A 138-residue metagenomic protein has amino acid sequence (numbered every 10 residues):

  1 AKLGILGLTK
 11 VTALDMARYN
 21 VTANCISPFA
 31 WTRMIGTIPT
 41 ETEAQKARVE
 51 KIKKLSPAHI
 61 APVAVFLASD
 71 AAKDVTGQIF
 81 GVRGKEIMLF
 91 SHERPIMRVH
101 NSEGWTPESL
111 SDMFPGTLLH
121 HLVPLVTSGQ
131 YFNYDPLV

Functional and structural regions predicted by a protein language model:
A1, I38-E43, P95-R98: Short secondary-structure boundary/capping segments
A1, I5-L8, I52-S56: The catalytic Tyr-centered alpha-helix of NAD(P)H-dependent dehydrogenases
A1, S27-P28, I60: Active-site-proximal structural scaffolding
L3-G7, V11-V21, D70-D74: Active-site-adjacent segment of SDR/Rossmann-fold oxidoreductases
T9-A13, I35, A64: Generic hydrophobic alpha-helical scaffold/packing signal
M16, V21-T42, L89: Flexible, glycine-rich beta-alpha linker
K46-V138: C-terminal helical subdomain
